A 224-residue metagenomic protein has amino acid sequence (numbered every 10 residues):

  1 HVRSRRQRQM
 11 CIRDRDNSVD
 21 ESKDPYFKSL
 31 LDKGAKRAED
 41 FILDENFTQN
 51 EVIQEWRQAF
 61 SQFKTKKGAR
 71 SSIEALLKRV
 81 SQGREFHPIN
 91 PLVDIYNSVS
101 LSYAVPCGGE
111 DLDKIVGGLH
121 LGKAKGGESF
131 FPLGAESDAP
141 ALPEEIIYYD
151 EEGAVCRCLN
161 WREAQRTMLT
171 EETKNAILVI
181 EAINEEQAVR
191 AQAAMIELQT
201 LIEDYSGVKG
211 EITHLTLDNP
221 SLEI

Functional and structural regions predicted by a protein language model:
H1-R8, I12: Single conserved hydrophobic/aromatic residue that forms the stacking wall/gate of nucleotide- or nucleobase-binding
R13, L159-Q192, E197-L201: Mobile "lid/hinge" segments at catalytic clefts and subdomain interfaces of large enzymes
D24-A75, S81: Glycine/proline-rich, flexible active-site/cofactor-binding loop segments that harbor closely spaced acidic
R70, A188, E203-N219: Flexible, glycine/charged-enriched surface loops at secondary-structure junctions
E85-G109: Conserved phosphate/anionic-ligand binding catalytic regions in large, soluble enzymes, centered on
H87-N90, D111, G134-D138, E144-E145 (+1 more regions): A generic local secondary-structure boundary/capping motif
S100-K125: Class I SAM-dependent methyltransferase SAM-binding "motif I" and its flanking Rossmann-like core
K123-R157: A structural-propensity feature for long, helix-poor, extended segments
